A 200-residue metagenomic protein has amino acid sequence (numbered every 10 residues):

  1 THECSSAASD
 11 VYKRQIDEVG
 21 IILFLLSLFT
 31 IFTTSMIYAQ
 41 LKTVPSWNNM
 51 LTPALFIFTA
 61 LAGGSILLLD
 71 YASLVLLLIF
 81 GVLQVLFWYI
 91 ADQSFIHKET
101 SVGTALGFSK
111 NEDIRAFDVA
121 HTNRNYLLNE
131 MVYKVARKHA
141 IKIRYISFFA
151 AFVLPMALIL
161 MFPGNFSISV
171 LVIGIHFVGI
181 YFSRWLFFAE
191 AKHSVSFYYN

Functional and structural regions predicted by a protein language model:
T1, M50-I57, V195-N200: Short alpha-helical interface elements
T1-Y12: Single conserved hydrophobic/aromatic residue that forms the stacking wall/gate of nucleotide- or nucleobase-binding
K13-L160, G164-I180: Long, contiguous internal "core" modules enriched in hydrophobic/ aromatic residues
I168-N200: C-terminal structured interaction module
